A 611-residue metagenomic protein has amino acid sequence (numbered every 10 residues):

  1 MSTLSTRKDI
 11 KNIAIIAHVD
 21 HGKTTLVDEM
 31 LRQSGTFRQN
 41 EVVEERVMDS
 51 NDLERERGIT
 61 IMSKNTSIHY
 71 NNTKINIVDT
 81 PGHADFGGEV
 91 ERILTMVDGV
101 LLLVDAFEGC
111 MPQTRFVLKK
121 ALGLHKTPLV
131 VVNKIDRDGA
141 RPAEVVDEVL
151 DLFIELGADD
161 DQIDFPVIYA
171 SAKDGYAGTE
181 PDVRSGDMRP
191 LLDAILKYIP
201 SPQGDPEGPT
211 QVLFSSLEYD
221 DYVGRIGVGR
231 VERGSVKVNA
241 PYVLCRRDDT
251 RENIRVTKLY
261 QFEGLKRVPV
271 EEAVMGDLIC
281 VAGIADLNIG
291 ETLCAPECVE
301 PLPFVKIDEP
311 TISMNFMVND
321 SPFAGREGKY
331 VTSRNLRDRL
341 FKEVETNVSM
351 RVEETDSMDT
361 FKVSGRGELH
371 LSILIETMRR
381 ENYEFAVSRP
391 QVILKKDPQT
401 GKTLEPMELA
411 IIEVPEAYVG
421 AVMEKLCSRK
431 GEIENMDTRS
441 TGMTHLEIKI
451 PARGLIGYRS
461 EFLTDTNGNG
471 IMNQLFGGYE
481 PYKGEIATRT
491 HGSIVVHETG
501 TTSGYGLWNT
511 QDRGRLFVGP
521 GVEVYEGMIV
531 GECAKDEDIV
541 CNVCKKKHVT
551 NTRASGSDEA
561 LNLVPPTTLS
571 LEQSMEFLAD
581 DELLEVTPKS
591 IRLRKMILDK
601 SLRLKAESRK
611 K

Functional and structural regions predicted by a protein language model:
M1-K611: Structural and coupling elements of P-loop NTPases
